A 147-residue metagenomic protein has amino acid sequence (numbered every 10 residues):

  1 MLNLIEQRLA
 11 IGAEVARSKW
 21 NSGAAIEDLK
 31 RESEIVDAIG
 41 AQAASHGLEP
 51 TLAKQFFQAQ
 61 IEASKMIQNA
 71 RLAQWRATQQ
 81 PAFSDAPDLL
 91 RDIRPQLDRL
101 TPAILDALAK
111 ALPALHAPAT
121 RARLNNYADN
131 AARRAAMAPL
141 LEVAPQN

Functional and structural regions predicted by a protein language model:
M1-E27: Immediate post-signal-peptide N-terminus of mature secreted/exported proteins
M1-I11, I93, L97-L100, I104: Amphipathic alpha-helical coiled-coil segments
A16, G40-A44: Amphipathic alpha-helical segments within well-ordered protein domains
A16-S22, A77-D85: Acidic/histidine-rich, surface-exposed loop or edge segments in extracytoplasmic proteins
L29-E34, K54-Q58, R121-L124: Short, charged, amphipathic alpha-helical segments
S45-A82: Mid-length scaffold segments of soluble, non-membrane domains
P87, P95-L115: Non-transmembrane, low-complexity coil segments enriched in Pro/Ser/Thr that form solvent-exposed tails and flexible
L108-N147: Glycine-rich, aromatic-bearing surface loops/beta-hairpins
